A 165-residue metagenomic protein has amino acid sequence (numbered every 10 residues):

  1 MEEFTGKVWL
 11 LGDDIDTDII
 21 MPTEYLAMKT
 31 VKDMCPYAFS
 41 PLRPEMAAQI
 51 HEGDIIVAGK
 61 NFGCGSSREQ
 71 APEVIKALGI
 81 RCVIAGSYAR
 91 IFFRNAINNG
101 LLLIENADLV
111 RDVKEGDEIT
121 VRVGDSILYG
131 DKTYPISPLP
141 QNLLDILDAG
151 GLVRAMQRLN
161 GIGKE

Functional and structural regions predicted by a protein language model:
M1-M28: Polybasic, low-complexity association/targeting segments
E3, I55, P140-N142: Short hydrophobic "helix-edge" motifs at membrane interfaces and signal-peptide entry regions
I15, G63-E69, L147-M156: Conserved phosphate/anionic-ligand binding catalytic regions in large, soluble enzymes, centered on
I19, D33, Y37, N95 (+2 more regions): Alpha-helical scaffold segments in soluble metabolic enzymes
M21-V123: Feature captures the catalytic cores and cofactor-binding loops of soluble hydro-lyases/lyases that act on carboxylate
N99-E165: Acidic, glycine-rich flexible loop/linker segments
